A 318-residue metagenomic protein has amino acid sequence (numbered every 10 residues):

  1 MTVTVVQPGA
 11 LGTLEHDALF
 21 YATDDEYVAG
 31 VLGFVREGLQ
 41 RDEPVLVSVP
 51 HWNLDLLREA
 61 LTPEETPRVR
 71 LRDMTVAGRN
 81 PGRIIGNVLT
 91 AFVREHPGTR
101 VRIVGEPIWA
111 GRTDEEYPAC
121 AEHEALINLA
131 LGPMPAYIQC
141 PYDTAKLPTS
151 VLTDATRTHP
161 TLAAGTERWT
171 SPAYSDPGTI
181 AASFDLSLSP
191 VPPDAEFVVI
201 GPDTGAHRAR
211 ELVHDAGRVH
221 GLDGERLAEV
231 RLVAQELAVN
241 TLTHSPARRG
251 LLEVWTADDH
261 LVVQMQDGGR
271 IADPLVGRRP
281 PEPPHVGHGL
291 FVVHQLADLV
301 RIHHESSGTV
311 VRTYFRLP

Functional and structural regions predicted by a protein language model:
M1-D203, D273, V310, L317-P318: Non-catalytic sensory/regulatory segments that transmit input signals in bacterial signaling proteins
R36, A234-V239: Amphipathic alpha-helical segments that form the core helices of the histone-fold
G38, G217, T241: Hydrophobic pocket-lining residues that define ligand/cofactor binding sites across diverse proteins
L188-P190, T241-P318: Conserved beta-strand-loop-beta-strand hairpin that lines the nucleotide-binding pocket of ATP/GTP-utilizing enzymes
D203, H207-Q235: Conserved short strand/loop->alpha-helix "switch" segment adjacent to the catalytic nucleotide/phosphoryl-transfer site
